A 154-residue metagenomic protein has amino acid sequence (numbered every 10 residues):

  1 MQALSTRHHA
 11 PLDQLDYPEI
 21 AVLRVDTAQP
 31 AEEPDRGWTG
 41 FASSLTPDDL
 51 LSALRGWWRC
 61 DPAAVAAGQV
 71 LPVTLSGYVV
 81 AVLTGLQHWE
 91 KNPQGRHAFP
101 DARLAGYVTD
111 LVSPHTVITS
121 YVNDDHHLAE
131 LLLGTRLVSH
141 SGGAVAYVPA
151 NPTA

Functional and structural regions predicted by a protein language model:
M1-A67, L75-G77, A129-L131, T135-A154: Compositionally biased, charged N-terminal/linker segments
Y78-A154: Aromatic- and Lys/Arg-enriched surface recognition patch
